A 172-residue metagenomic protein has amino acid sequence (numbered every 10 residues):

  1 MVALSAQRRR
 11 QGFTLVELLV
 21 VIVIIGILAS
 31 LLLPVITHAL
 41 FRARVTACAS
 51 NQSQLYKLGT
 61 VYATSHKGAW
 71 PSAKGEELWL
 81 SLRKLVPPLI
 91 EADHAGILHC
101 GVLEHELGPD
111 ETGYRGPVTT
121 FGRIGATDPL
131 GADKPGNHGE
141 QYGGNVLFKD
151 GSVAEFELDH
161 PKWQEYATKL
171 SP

Functional and structural regions predicted by a protein language model:
M1-F13, P172: N-terminal leader/signal peptides at the extreme start of proteins
V2, I124-P172: C-terminal accessory segments of extracellular proteins
R9-L40: N-terminal single-pass transmembrane signal-anchor helix
S30, P34-I97, S152-V153, K162-S171: Conserved hydrophobic/amphipathic alpha-helical signal-anchor segments
V61, L103-E106, P135, S152: Short, flexible active-site-adjacent loop segments at beta-strand->alpha-helix junctions, enriched in small/polar
S72-K74, I97-V102, L130-D133, L147-F148: Short beta-strand segments
K74-L80, H105-G108, N137: Acidic-and-aromatic substrate-binding clefts and catalytic sites of carbohydrate-active enzymes
K84-T127: Acidic, glycine-rich loop-and-strand cores that form catalytic or ligand-binding grooves in diverse globular domains
